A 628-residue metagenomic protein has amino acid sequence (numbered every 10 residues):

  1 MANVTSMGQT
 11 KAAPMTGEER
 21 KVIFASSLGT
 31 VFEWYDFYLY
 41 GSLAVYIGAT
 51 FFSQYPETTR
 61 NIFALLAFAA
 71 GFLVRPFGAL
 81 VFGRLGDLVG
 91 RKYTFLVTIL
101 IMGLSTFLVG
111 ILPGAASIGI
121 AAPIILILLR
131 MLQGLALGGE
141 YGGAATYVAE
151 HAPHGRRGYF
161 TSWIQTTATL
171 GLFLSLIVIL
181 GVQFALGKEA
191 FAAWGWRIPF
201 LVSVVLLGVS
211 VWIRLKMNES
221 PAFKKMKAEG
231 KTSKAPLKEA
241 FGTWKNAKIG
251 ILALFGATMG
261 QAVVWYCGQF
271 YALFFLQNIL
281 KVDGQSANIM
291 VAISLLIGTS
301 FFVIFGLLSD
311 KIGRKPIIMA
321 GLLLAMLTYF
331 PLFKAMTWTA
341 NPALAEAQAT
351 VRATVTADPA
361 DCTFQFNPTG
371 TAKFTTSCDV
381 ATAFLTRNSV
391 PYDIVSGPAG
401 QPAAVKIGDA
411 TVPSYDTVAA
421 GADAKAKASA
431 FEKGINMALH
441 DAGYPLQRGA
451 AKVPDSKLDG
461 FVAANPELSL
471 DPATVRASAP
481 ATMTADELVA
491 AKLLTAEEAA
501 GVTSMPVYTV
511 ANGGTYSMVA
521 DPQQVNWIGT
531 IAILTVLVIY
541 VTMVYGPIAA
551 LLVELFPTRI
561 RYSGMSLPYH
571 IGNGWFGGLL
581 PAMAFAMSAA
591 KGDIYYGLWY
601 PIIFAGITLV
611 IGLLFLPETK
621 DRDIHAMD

Functional and structural regions predicted by a protein language model:
Y40-G41, N246-S294, F333, A360-V395 (+5 more regions): Extracytoplasmic gate region of multi-pass secondary transporters
A44-F77: Extracellular/periplasmic helix-loop-helix junction of adjacent transmembrane segments in MFS-like secondary
S53, L100-G119, L324-A343, T515-P522: C-terminal ends and interior cores of transmembrane alpha-helices in multi-pass membrane transporters/permeases
L65-R84, G103-S105, L170, A292-F305: Central cavity-lining transmembrane alpha-helices of secondary-active solute carriers, predominantly the Major
L88-L100, K311-L322: Cytoplasmic membrane-interface "Motif A"-like loop-to-helix N-cap segments of 12-TM Major Facilitator Superfamily
L112, I118-G138, A343-P359, V525-M543: Hydrophobic core of transmembrane alpha-helices in multi-pass small-molecule transporters, especially MFS/SLC-type
A136, G158-Q183, L206, L332 (+1 more regions): Glycine-rich segments within core transmembrane alpha-helices of 12-TM secondary carriers
A168-R214: Helix-loop-helix hairpin linking two adjacent transmembrane segments in secondary transporters
